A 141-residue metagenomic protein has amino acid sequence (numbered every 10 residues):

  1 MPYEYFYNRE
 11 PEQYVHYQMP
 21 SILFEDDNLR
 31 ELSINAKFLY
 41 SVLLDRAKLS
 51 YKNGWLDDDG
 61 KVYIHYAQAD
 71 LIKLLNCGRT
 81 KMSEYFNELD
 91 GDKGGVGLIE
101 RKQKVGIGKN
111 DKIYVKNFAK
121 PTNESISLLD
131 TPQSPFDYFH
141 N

Functional and structural regions predicted by a protein language model:
M1-K73: Short recognition helix of helix-turn-helix/winged-helix DNA-binding domains
P20, Y114-K116: Residues in well-ordered beta-strands of folded domains
L23, G60, L75, F86 (+2 more regions): Generic low-complexity, intrinsically disordered sequence content enriched in small uncharged/hydrophobic residues
F24, L71, G106, K120-T122: Generic "edge-of-domain/loop-turn" microfeature
I34, R46-I113: Winged helix-turn-helix DNA-binding recognition segment
N35, V42, D92, T131-P132 (+1 more regions): Low-complexity, intrinsically disordered/propeptide-like segments
Y40, I99, L129-D130: Compositionally biased amphipathic helical and low-complexity segments enriched in hydrophobic
N117-N141: Charged low-complexity intrinsically disordered patches
